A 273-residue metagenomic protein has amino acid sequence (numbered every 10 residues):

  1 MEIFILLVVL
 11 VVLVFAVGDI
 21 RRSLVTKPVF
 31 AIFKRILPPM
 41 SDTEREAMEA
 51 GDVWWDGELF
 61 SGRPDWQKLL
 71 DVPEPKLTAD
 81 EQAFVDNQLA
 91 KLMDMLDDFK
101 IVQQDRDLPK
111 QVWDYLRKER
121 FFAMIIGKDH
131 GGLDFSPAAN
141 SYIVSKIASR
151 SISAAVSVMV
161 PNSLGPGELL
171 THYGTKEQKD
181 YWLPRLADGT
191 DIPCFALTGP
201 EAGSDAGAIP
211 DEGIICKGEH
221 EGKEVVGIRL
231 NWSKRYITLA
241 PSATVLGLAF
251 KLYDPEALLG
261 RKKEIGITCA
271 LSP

Functional and structural regions predicted by a protein language model:
M1-F4: Short, aromatic-rich membrane-interface segments at the entry and exit of alpha-helical transmembrane domains
L6-P161, E168, H172-I192, S204 (+2 more regions): Amphipathic, small/basic residue-rich leader segments at the start of a protein or domain
F122-I125, A196, A249, L271: Short, conserved beta-strand segments within well-ordered enzyme catalytic domains that often line or immediately flank
K128-D129, M159, T198-P200, S233-R235 (+1 more regions): An acidic- and aromatic-residue-enriched active-site/binding cleft used to recognize and process polar
P161-G165, T190, A206-A208, P241-V245 (+1 more regions): Short, solvent-exposed loop/turn segments at the edges of secondary structure
C194-I215: A gly/ser-rich beta-alpha-beta helix-loop segment of oxidoreductase catalytic cores
I214-G218, L252: Short beta-strand micro-motifs enriched in acidic
K223-P273: A short core secondary-structure module
